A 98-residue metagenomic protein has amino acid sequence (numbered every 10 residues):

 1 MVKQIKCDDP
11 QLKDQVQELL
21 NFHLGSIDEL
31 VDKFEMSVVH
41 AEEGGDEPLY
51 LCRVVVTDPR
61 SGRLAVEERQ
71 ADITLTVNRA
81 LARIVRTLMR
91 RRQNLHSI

Functional and structural regions predicted by a protein language model:
M1-I98: N-terminal, polar/charged subdomain of small-to-medium soluble alpha/beta proteins
